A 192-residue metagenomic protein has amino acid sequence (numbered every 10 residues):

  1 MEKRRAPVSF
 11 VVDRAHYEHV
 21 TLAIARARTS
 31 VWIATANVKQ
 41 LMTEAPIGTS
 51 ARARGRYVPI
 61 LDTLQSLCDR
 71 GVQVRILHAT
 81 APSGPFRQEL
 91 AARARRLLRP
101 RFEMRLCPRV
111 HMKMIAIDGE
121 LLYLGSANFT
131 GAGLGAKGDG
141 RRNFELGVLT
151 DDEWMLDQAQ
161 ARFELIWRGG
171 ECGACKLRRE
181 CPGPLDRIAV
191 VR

Functional and structural regions predicted by a protein language model:
M1-D69, Q73-I76: PLD-like (HKD) phosphodiesterase/transphosphatidyltransferase domain
Y17, R105-R109, I115, R141: Short solvent-exposed loop/turn micro-motifs enriched in small/polar/acidic residues
V38-L41, A53, T80-F86, V110-K113: Acidic, metal-coordinating catalytic cores used for nucleic-acid/nucleotide bond scission and strand-transfer chemistry
S50, A92-R95, Y123: Short, hinge-like loop/turn segments at secondary-structure boundaries
R70-E89: Short, compositionally biased leader-like segments
A92-C107: Structural recognition of alpha->loop->beta junctions
K113-A116, L146-V148: Short beta-strand scaffold segments in enzyme catalytic cores
L121-R192: Signature of lipid phosphatidyltransferase scaffolds
